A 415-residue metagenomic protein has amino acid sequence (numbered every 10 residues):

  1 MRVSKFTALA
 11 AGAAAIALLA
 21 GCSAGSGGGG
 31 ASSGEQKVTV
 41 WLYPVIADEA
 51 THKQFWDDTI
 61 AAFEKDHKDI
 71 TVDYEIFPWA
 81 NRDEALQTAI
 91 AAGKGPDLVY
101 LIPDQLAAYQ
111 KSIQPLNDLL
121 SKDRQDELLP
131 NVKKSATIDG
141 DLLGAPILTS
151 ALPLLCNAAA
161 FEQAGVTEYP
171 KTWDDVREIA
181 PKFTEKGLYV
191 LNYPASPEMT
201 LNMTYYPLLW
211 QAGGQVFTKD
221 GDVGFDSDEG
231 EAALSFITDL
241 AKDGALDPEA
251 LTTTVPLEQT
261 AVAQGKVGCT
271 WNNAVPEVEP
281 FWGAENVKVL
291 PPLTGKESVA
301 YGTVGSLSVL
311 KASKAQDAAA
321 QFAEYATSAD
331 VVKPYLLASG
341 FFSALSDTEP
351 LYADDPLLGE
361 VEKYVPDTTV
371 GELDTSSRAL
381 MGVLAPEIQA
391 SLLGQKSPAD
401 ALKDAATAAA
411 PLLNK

Functional and structural regions predicted by a protein language model:
R2-A15, L19-Q105, T294, D317-A318 (+1 more regions): Conserved N-terminal structural module of periplasmic/extracytoplasmic solute-binding proteins
T51, N117-L128, Y189-E198, A212-A232 (+6 more regions): Short, solvent-exposed loop/beta-turn-alpha elements that line the ligand-binding surface or hinge of extracytoplasmic
A62-L128, E162-K171, T260-A261, C269 (+1 more regions): Extracytoplasmic "Venus flytrap"/periplasmic binding protein-like
P78, P103-A151, K171, D175 (+4 more regions): Hinge/lid segment of periplasmic solute-binding proteins
D104, T270-N286, G295-P386, N414-K415: C-terminal lobe and pocket-closing loops of periplasmic/extracytoplasmic Venus-flytrap solute-binding proteins
L143-I147, L152, D174-G224, V267: Extracytoplasmic/periplasmic solute-binding protein
E162-Q163, K242-A245, P366-K415: Conserved C-terminal helix/tail region of periplasmic/extracytoplasmic solute-binding proteins
A180-P181, D222-A250: Glycine-centered hinge/linker elements that transmit conformational signals in sensory and ligand-binding systems
